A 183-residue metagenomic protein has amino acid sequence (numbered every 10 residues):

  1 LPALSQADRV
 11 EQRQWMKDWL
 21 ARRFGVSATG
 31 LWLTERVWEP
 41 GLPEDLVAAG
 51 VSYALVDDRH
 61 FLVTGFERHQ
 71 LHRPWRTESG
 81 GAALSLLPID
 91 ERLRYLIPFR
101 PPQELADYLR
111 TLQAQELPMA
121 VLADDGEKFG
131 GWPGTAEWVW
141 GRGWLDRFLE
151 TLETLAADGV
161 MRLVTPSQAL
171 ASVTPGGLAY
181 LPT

Functional and structural regions predicted by a protein language model:
L1-E35, A82-L96, L117: Metal-dependent polysaccharide deacetylase catalytic core of the NodB/CE4 family, i.e., the active-site-bearing domain
V10-R22, V26, V47-A82, L149: Acidic, His- and aromatic-enriched active-site or binding-groove loops in soluble protein domains that engage sugars
G30, Y53, M119-V121: Residues at the N-termini of beta-strands
G30-E39, S167-L170: Short, solvent-exposed turn/loop segments enriched in Gly/Ser/Thr/Pro and often Arg
L33, L55-V56, D124: Conserved beta-strand positions
R36, R59, E127: Flexible loop residues that form catalytic and substrate-binding hotspots at small-molecule/glycan-binding clefts
E39-V47: Distinct, well-ordered alpha-helical segments
Q70-L84, P88-R92, L96, Q103-T183: Active-site and substrate-binding clefts of carbohydrate-active enzymes
